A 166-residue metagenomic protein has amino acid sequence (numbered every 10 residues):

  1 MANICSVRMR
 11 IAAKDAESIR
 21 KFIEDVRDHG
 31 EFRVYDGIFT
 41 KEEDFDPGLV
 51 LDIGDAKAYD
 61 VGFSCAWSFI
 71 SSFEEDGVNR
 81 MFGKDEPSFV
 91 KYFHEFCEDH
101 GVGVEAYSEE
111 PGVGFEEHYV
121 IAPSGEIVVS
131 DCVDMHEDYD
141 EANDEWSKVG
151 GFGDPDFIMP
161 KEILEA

Functional and structural regions predicted by a protein language model:
M1-F32, E165: Short, extreme N-terminal segment that most often corresponds to the first beta-strand
E24-V34, C97-V104: A common structural junction motif
I38-A166: Charged interaction segments
